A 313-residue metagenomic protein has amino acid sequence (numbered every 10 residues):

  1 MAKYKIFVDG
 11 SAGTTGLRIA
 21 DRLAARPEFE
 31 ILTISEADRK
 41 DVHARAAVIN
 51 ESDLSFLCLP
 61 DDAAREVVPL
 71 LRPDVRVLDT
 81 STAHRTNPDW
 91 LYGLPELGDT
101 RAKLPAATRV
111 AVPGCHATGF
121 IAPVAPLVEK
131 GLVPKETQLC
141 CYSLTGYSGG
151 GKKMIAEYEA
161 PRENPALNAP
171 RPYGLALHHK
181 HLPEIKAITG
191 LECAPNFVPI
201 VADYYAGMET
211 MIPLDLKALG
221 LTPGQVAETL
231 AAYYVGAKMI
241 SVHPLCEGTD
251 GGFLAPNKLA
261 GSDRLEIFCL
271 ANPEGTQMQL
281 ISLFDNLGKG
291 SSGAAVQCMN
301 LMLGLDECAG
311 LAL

Functional and structural regions predicted by a protein language model:
M1-Y173, A271-P273, A309: N-terminal Rossmann-like NAD(P) cofactor-binding subdomain of oxidoreductases, focused on the glycine-rich
D9-A46, T137-Q138, Y142-S143, Y147-L280: C-terminal substrate-binding/catalytic lobe of Rossmann-fold NAD(P)-dependent oxidoreductases
A20, I121-V128, L182-K186, A231 (+2 more regions): Predominant activation on well-ordered alpha-helical scaffold segments within soluble catalytic domains
E96-A102, R109, K152, H178-K180 (+3 more regions): Short capping/connector residues at structural and topological boundaries
V110, V226-T229, A295: PAPS/PAP-binding and catalytic site of the sulfotransferase fold
G119-F120, T222, G290-S291: Secondary-structure boundary/capping motif
P126-K130, D215, L301-L305: Active-site catalytic microenvironments for nucleophilic, acid-base chemistry
R264-L313: NAD(P)-dependent Rossmann-like dehydrogenase/reductase catalytic/cofactor-binding core
